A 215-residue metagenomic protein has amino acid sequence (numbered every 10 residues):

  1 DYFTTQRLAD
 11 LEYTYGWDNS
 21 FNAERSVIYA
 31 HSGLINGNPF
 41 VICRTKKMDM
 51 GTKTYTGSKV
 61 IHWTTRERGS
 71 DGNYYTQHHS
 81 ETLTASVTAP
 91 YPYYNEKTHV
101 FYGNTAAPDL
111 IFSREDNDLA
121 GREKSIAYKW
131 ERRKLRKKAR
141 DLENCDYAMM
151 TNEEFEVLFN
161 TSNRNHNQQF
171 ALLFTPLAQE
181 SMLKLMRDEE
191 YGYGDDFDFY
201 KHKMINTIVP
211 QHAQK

Functional and structural regions predicted by a protein language model:
D1-Y2: Coiled-coil-based assembly segments and adjacent low-complexity tails used as scaffolding interfaces in eukaryotic
R7-K215: Structured extramembrane domains adjacent to transmembrane segments
